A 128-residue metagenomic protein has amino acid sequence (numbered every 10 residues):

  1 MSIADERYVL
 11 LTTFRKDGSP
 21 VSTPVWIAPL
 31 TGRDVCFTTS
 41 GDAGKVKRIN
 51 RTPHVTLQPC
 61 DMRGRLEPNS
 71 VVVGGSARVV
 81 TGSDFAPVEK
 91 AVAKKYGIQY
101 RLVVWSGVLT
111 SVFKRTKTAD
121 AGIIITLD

Functional and structural regions predicted by a protein language model:
M1, T12-R15, G64-R65: Intrinsically disordered, low-complexity segments enriched in polar/charged residues with Gly/Pro, especially when
I3-E6, L10, Y100, I125-D128: Charge-dense, helix-prone N-terminal extensions
E6-G41, I49, V55-C60, S70-V72: Short beta-strand segments
T31-G32, G82-S83, D128: Short loop segments at secondary-structure junctions
D42-L109, A121-I124: Short, structured beta-strand-loop surface elements
S111-T116: Short, exposed beta-strand-loop hairpins at the edges of beta-sheets in extracellular/periplasmic proteins
